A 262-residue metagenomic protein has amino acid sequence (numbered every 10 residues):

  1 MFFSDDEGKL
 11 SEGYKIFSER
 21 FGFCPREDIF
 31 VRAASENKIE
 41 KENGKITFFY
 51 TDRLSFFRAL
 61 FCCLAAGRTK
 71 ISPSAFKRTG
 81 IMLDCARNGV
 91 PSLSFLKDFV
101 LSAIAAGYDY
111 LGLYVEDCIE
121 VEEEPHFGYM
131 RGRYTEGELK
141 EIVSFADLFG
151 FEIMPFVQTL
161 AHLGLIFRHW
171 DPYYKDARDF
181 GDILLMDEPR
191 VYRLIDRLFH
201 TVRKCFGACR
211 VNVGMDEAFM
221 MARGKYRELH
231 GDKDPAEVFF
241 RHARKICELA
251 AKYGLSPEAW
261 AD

Functional and structural regions predicted by a protein language model:
M1-F76: Contiguous, structured surface segment used for ligand recognition
K45-A259: Feature activates predominantly on carbohydrate-active enzymes
D262: Primarily recognizes the serine-hydrolase "nucleophile elbow" in alpha/beta-hydrolase and SGNH/GDSL folds
